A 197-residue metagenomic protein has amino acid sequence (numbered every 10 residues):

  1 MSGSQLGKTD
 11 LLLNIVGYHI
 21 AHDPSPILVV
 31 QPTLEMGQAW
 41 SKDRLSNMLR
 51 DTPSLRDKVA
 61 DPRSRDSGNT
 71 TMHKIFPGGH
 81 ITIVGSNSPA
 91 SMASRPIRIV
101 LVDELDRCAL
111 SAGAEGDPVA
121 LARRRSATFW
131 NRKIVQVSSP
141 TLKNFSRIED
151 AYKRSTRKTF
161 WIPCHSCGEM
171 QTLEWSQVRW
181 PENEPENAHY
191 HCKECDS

Functional and structural regions predicted by a protein language model:
M1-S197: Phosphate/NTP-binding elements of NTP-utilizing enzymes
